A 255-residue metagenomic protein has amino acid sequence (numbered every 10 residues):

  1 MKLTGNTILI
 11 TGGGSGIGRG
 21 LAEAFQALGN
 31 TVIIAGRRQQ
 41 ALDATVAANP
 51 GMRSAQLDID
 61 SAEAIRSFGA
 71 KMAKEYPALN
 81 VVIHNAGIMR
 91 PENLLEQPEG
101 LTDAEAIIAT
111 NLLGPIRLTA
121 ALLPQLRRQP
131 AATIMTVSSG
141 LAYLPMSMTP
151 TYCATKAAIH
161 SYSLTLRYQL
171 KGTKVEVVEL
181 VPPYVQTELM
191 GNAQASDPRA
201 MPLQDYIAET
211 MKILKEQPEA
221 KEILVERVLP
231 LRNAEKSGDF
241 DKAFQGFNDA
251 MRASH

Functional and structural regions predicted by a protein language model:
T7, G12-G16: Conserved glycine-rich cofactor-binding loop
L28-A44: Conserved glycine-rich Rossmann-like NAD(P)H-binding loop of the short-chain dehydrogenase/reductase
A48-E63: Rossmann-fold cofactor-recognition segment
R66, M89-E105, M148: Conserved mid-core segment of classical short-chain dehydrogenase/reductases
T119, T155: Active-site helix of classical SDR
S139: Residue(s) in the substrate-gating loop at a strand-loop-helix junction that position the organic substrate next
E179, G191, A195-G238: C-terminal helical subdomain
